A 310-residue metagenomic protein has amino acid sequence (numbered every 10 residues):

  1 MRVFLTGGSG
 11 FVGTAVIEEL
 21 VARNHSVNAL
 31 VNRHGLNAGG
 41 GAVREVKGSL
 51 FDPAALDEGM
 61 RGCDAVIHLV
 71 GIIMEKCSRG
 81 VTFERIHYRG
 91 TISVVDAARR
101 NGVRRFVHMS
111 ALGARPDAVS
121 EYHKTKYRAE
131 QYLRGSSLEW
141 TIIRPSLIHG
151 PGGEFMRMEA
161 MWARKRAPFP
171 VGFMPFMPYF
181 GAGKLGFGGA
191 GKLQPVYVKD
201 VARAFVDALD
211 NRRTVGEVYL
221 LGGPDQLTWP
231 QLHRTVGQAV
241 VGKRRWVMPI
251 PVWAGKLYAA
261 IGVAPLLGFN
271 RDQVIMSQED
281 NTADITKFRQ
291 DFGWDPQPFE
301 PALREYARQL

Functional and structural regions predicted by a protein language model:
M1-H25: N-terminal Rossmann NAD(P)H-binding glycine-rich loop of SDR-like oxidoreductase domains
R2, A202-F269, A283-L310: Mid/C-terminal beta-alpha module of Rossmann-like enzyme folds, strongest in SDR-family dehydrogenases/epimerases
G35, G39, V43-S93, A97-R100 (+2 more regions): NAD(P)H-binding glycine-rich loop region in Rossmannoid oxidoreductase-like domains and their noncatalytic homologs
E75, L112-Y122, I148-G153: Conserved catalytic-site region of short-chain dehydrogenase/reductase
E84-T91, V107, K126, Q194: Short alpha-helix in the Rossmann-fold core of NAD(P)-dependent oxidoreductases
Q131-M161, V171, F176: Conserved beta-loop-beta element that borders a ligand/cofactor-binding pocket
M161-V196, D200, A204-A208, R212-V215: A conserved pocket-lining segment of Rossmann-fold NAD(P)-dependent short-chain dehydrogenase/reductase
